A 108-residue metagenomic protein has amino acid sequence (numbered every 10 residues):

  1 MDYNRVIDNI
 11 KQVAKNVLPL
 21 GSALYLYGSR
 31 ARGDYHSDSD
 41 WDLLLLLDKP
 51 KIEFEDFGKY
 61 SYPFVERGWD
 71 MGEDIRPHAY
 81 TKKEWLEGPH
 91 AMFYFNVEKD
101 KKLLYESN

Functional and structural regions predicted by a protein language model:
M1-Y25, R32-S37, D48-N108: Catalytic core of pol beta-like nucleotidyltransferases
W41-L46: Short beta-strand->loop micro-motif that forms the acidic, two-metal-ion catalytic signature in nucleotide-processing
